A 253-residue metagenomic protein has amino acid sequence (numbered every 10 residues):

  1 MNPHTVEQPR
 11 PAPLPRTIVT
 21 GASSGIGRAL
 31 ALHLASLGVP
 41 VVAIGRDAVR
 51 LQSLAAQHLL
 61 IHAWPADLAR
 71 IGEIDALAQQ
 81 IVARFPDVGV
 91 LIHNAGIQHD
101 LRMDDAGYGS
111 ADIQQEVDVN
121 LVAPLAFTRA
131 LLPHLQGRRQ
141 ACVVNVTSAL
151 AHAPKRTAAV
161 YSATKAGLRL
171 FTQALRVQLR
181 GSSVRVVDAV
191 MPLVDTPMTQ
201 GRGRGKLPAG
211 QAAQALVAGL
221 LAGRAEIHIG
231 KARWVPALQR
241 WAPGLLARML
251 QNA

Functional and structural regions predicted by a protein language model:
S23-S24: Conserved glycine-rich cofactor-binding loop
L37-S53: Conserved glycine-rich Rossmann-like NAD(P)H-binding loop of the short-chain dehydrogenase/reductase
H58-G72: Rossmann-fold cofactor-recognition segment
Q98-Q114, T157: Conserved mid-core segment of classical short-chain dehydrogenase/reductases
T128, T164: Active-site helix of classical SDR
S148: Residue(s) in the substrate-gating loop at a strand-loop-helix junction that position the organic substrate next
D188, Q200-R240, G244: C-terminal helical subdomain
